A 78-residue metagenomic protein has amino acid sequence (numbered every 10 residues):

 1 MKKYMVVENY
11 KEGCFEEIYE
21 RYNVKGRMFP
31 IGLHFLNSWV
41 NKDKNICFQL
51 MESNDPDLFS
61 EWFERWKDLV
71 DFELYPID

Functional and structural regions predicted by a protein language model:
M1-I46, N54-L58, D78: Short S/T/G/P-rich N-terminal loop/turn motif that feeds into the first structured element of a domain
G26-R27, W66-E73: A common structural junction motif
W62-E64: Short, exposed beta-strand-loop hairpins at the edges of beta-sheets in extracellular/periplasmic proteins
